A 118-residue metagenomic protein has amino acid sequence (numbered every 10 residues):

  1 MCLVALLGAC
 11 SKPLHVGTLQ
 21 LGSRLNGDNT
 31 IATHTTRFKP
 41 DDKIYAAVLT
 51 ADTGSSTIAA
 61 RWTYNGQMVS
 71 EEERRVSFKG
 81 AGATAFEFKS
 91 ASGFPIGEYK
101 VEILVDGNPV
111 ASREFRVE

Functional and structural regions predicted by a protein language model:
L6-A9: C-terminal motif of bacterial Sec signal peptides marking the signal peptidase cleavage site
S11-P40: Short, compositionally biased P/S/T/A/G/V-rich stretches that sit at domain boundaries
K43-A51: Short edge beta-strand/loop segments characteristic of extracellular beta-sandwich folds
A60-G66, I103: Conserved aromatic beta-strand anchor motif in extracellular beta-sandwich/beta-rich domains
V69-K79: Solvent-exposed serine/threonine-rich low-complexity stretches and specific carbohydrate-binding patches
R75-S77, F115-E118: Short beta-strand edge segments in extracellular beta-sheet folds
F78-F88: Aromatic sugar-binding surface patches on proteins that engage polysaccharides or sugar-phosphate polymers
A91-V117: Short, exposed beta-strand-loop hairpins at the edges of beta-sheets in extracellular/periplasmic proteins
